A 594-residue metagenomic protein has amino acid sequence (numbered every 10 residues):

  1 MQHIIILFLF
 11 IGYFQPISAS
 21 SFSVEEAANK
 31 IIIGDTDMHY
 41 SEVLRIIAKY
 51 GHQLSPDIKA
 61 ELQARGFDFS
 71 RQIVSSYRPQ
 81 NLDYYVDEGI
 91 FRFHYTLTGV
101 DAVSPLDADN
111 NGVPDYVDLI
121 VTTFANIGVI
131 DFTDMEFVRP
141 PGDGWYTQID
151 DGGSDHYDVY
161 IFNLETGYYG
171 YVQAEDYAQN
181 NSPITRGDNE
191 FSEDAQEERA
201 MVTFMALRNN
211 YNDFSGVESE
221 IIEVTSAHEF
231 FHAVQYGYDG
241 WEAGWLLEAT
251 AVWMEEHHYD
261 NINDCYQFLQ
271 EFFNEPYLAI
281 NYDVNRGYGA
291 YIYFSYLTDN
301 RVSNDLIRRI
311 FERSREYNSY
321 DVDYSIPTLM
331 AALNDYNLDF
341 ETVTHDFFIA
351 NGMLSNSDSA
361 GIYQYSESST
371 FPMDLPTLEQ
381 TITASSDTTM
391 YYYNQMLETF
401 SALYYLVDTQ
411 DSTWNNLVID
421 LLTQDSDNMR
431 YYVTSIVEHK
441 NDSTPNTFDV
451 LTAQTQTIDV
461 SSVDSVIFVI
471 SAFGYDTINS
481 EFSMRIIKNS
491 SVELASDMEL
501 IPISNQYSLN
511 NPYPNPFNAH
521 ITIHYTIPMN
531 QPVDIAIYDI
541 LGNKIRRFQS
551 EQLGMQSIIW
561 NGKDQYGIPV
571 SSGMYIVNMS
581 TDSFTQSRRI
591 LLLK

Functional and structural regions predicted by a protein language model:
I4-Y13: Sec-dependent N-terminal signal peptides
S21-V202, R208-F230, V234-Y238, Y432-V437: Zn2+-dependent metallopeptidase catalytic core
T185-A200, E220-V224, D239-R301, D305 (+2 more regions): Acidic/His/Gly-enriched intrinsically disordered linker/tail segments that often contain short helix/coil "MoRF-like"
Y317-M498: Beta/coil-rich, acidic/histidine-enriched accessory regions frequently appended to metallopeptidases
I419-T423, I521-I527, W560: Aromatic/hydrophobic beta-strand junction motif of beta-rich domains
A495-T526, Y538-N543, S572, L591-K594: Surface-exposed, proline-anchored Ser/Thr-rich loop/turn motifs
T522, Q549-S583: Short, surface-exposed loop/turn motifs with a glycine/proline- and acidic-biased composition
F584-R588: Extracellular and select intracellular beta-sandwich modules with Ser/Thr-enriched, small-residue motifs on
